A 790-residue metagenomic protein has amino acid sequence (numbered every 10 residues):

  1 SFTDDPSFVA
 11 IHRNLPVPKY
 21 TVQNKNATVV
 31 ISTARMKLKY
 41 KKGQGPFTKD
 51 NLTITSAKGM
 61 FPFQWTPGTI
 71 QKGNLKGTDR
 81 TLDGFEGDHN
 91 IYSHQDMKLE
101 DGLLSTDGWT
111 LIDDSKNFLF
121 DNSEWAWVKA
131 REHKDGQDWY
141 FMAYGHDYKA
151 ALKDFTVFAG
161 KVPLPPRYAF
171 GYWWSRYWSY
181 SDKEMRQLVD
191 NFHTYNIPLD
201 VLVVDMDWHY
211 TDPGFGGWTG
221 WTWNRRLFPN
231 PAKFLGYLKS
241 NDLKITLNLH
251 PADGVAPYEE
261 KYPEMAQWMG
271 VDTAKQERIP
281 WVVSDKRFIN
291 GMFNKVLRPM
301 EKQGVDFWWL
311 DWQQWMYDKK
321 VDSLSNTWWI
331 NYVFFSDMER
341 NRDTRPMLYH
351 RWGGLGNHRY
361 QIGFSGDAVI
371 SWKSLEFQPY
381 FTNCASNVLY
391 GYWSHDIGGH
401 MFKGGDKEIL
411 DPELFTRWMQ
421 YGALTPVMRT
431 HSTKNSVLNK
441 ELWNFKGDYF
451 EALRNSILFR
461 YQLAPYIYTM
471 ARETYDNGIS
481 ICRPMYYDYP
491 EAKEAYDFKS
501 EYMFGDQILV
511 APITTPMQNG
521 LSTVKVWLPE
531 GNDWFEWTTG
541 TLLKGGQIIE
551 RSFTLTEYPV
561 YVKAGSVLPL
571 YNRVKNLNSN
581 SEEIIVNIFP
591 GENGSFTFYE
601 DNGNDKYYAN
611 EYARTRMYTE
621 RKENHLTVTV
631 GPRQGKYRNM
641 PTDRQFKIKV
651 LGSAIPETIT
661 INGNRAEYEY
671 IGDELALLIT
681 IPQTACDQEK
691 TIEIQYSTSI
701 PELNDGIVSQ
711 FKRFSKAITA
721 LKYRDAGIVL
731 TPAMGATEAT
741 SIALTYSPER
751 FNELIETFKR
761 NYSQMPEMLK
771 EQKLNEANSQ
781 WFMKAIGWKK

Functional and structural regions predicted by a protein language model:
D5-K19, V271-D272, E536-L555, T658-P682: Solvent-exposed beta-strand/loop surfaces of large extracellular or lumenal domains
F8-A10, Q64, P198-L453, D488-P490 (+2 more regions): Aromatic- and carboxylate-enriched substrate-binding clefts and catalytic-loop regions of carbohydrate-active enzymes
H12-P166, R176-Y177, D182, V189-T194 (+4 more regions): Catalytic and substrate-binding clefts that recognize carbohydrates or anionic sugar/phosphate headgroups
R35, G102, F192, L238 (+6 more regions): Conserved, mostly hydrophobic/aromatic
A151-S179, L199, I718-I728, P732: An acidic-aromatic substrate-binding cleft motif
F335, R340, L355-G363, F377 (+4 more regions): Catalytic core of carbohydrate-active enzymes
V560-R665, G672-E674, L678-E689, E693-K789: Accessory, solvent-exposed terminal regions and/or long lumenal/extracellular loops of proteins
